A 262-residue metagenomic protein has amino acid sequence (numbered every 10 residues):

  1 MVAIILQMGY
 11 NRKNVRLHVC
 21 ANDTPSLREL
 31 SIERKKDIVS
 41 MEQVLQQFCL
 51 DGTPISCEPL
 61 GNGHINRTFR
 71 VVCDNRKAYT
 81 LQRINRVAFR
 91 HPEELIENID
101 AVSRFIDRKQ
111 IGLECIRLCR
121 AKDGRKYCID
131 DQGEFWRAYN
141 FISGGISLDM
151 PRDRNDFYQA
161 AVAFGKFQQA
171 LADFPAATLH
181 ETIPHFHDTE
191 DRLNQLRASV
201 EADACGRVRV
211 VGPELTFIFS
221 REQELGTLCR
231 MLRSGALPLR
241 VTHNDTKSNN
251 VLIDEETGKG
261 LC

Functional and structural regions predicted by a protein language model:
A3, Q7-Y10, R16-H18, S26 (+2 more regions): Short, positively charged and aromatic/hydrophobic N-terminal segments
I32-I55: Juxta-kinase regulatory segment immediately upstream of eukaryotic protein kinase catalytic domains
K35, E58-N62, Q82-R83, F89-E93 (+4 more regions): ATP-dependent phospho-/nucleotidyl transfer catalytic cores
P54-C73: ATP-binding glycine-rich phosphate-binding loop
V71-D74, D131, D254: Active-site beta-strand termini and strand-to-loop segments that position acidic
R76-K77, E134, L237-L239, K259-L261: Conserved catalytic motifs of the protein kinase core domain
K77-A176: ATP-binding pocket architecture of kinase catalytic cores
